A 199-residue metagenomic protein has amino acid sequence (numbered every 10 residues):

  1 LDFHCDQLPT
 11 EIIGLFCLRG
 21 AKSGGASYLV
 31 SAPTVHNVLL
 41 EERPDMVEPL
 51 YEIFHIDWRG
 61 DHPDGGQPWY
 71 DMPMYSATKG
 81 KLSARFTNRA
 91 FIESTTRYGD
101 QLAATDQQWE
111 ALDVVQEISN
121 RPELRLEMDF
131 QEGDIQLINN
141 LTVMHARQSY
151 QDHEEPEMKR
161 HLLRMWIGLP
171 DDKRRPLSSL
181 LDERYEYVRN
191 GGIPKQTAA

Functional and structural regions predicted by a protein language model:
L1-L137, L141-A199: Active-site environment of non-heme Fe oxygenases that use a 2-His-1-carboxylate facial triad
